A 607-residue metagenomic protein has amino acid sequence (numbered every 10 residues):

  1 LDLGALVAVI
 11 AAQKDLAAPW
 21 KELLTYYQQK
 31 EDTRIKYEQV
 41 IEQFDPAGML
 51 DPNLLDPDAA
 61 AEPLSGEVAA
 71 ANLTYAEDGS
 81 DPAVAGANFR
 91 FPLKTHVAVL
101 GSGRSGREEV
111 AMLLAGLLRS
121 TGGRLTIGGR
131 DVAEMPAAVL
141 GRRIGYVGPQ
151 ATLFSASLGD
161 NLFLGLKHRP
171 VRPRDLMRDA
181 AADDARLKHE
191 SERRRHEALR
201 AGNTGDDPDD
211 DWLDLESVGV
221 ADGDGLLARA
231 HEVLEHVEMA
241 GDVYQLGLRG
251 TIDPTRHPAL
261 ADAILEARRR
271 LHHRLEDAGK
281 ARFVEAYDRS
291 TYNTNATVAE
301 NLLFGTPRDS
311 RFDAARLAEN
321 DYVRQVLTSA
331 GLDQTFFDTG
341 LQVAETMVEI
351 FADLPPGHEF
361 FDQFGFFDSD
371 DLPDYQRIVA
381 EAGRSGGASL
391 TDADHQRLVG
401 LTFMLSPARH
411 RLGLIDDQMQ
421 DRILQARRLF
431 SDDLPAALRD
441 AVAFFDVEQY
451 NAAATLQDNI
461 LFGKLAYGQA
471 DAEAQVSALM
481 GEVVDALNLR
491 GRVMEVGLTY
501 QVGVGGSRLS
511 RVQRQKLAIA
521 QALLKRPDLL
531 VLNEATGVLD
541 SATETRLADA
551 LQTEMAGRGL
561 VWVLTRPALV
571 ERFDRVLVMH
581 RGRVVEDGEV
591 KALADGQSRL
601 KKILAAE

Functional and structural regions predicted by a protein language model:
D15-Q43: Cytosolic ends of transmembrane helices, especially the final helix of ABC transmembrane type-1 domains
F44-T95, T553: Primarily ABC-family ATPase nucleotide-binding module
L114-A115: Helix-to-loop junction immediately C-terminal to a conserved catalytic motif
F154, L166, P170-N301, T306-N320 (+4 more regions): ABC-fold ATPase nucleotide-binding domain signature/coupling loops
G305, A522-D528, G557: A short, proline-enriched helix->beta-strand linker immediately N-terminal to the Walker B motif in ABC-type P-loop
Q552-L564, V570: Conserved catalytic loops of ABC-family nucleotide-binding domains
D587-G588: ABC ATPase "signature
